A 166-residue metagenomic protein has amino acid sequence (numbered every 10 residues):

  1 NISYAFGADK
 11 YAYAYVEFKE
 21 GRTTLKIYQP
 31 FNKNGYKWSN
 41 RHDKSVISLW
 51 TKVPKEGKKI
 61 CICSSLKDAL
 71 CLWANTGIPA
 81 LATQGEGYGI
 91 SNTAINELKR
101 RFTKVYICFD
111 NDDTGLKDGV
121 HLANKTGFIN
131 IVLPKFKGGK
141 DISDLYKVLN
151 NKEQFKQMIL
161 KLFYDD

Functional and structural regions predicted by a protein language model:
N1-Y11, D141-D166: Short, small/acidic-rich helices and loops at N termini and domain boundaries of DNA replication/processing enzymes
Y4-R101, G119: Phosphate-handling DNA/RNA-contact segment within nucleic-acid enzymes
I62, F102-T114: Acidic beta-strand-to-loop metal/phosphate-binding motif
P79, I129-V132: Conserved beta-strand segments of alpha/beta enzyme cores
T83-G89, D110-N111, P134-K137: Short, acidic/turn-prone active-site loops that include or flank metal/cofactor- and phosphate-binding residues
G115-G119, K137-K147: RNase H-like two-metal-ion nuclease catalytic core shared by retroviral integrases and related mobile-element nucleases
K117-G127: Short, aromatic/basic amphipathic alpha-helical patches
